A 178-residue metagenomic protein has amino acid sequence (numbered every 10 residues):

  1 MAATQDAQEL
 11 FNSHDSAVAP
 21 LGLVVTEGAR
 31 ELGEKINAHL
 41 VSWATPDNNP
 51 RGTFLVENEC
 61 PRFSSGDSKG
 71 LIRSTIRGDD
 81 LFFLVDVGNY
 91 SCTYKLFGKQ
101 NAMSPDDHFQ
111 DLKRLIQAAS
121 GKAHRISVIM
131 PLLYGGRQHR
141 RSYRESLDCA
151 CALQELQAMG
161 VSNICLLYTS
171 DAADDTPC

Functional and structural regions predicted by a protein language model:
V18-E27, L81-L84: Short hydrophobic beta-strand segments
A29-I36: Short N-terminal binding/cap micro-motifs at the start of the first secondary-structure element
G52-C92, F109-L115: Active-site-flanking structural segment that lines cofactor/substrate pockets
P61-R62, K99-Q117, Y143-C151: Glycine-rich anion/phosphate-binding loops
D80, H124-S127, S162-N163: Residues at the starts of beta-strands that form the adenosine-phosphate
C92, G136-H139: A short acidic, helix-capping loop that chelates divalent metal ions and anchors anionic groups
Y168-A173: Conserved small/polar residues in nucleotide/adenosyl-binding loops
